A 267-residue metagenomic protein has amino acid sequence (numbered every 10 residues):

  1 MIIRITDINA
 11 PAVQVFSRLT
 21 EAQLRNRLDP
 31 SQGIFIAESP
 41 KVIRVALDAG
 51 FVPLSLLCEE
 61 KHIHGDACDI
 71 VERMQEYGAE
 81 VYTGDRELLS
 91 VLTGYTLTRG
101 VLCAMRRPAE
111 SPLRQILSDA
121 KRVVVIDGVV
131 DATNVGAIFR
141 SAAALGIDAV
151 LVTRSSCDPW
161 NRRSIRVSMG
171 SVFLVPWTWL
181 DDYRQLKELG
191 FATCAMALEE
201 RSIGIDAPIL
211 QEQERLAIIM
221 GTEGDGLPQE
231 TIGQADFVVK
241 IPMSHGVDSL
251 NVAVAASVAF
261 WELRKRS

Functional and structural regions predicted by a protein language model:
M1-D69, S156-C157: Boundary-proximal intrinsically disordered activation/regulatory segments immediately upstream of a helical core
I5, F35, D127-G128, T153-R154 (+3 more regions): Glycine- and other small-residue-rich loops at beta-strand/loop junctions that grip anionic moieties
K41, D48, R73-E76, E87 (+2 more regions): RNA substrate-binding interface of SAM-dependent RNA methyltransferases
G65-Y77, T231: Short, aromatic/basic amphipathic alpha-helical patches
E72-T98: Glycine/small-residue-rich loop that forms an oxyanion/phosphate-binding "nest" at active or ligand-binding sites
C103, S141-L145, R154-F173, Q229-S267: Structured adenosyl-cofactor binding patch, chiefly the S-adenosyl-L-methionine
C194-V247: Active-site/ligand-binding-proximal alpha/beta "capping" segment
